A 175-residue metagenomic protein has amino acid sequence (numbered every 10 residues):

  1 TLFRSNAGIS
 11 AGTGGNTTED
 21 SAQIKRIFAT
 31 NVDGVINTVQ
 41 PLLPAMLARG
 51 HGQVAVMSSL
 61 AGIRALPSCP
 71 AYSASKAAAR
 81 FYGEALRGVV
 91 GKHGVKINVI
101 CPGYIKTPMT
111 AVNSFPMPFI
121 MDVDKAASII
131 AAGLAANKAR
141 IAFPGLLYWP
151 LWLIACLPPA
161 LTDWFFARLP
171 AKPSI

Functional and structural regions predicted by a protein language model:
T1-L2: Short, small-residue-biased leader/transition segments that mark boundaries at the very start of proteins
G8-K25, S68: Conserved mid-core segment of classical short-chain dehydrogenase/reductases
V39, S75: Active-site helix of classical SDR
S59: Residue(s) in the substrate-gating loop at a strand-loop-helix junction that position the organic substrate next
R64, A85-K96: Active-site-adjacent segment of SDR/Rossmann-fold oxidoreductases
A65-S73, A85, N113: Active-site loop-to-helix junction immediately N-terminal to the catalytic Tyr of the SDR YXXXK motif in Rossmann-fold
V99, F115-P150: C-terminal helical subdomain
